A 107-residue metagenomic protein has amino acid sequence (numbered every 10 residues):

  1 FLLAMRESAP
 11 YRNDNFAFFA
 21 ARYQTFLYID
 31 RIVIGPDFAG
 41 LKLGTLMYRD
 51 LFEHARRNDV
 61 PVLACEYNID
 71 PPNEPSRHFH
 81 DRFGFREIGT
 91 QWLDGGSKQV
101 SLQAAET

Functional and structural regions predicted by a protein language model:
L3-R31, G95: Conserved acyl-donor/pantetheine-binding loop and adjacent beta-alpha core of acyl/acetyltransferases and related
D30-G40, N68-I69: A short, internal acetyl-CoA/4′-phosphopantetheine-binding micro-motif in the GNAT/acyltransferase core
I34, G40-A55, R82: Conserved acetyl-CoA-binding loop-helix of GNAT-fold acetyltransferases
A55-D70: Conserved GNAT acetyl-CoA-binding A-motif
I69-G89: Conserved active-site alpha-helix within GNAT-family acetyltransferase domains
W92-T107: C-terminal "cap" of GNAT-fold acetyltransferases
